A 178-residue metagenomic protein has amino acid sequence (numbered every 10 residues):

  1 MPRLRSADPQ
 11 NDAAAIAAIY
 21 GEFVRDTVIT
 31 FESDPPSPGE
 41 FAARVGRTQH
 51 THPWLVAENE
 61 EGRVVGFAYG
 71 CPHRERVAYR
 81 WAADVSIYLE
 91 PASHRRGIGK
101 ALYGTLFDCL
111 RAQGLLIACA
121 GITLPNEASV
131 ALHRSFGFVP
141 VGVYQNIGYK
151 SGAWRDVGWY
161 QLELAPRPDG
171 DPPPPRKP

Functional and structural regions predicted by a protein language model:
P2-I16: A short beta-loop-alpha structural element at the N-terminal edge of CoA-dependent acyl/N-acetyltransferase catalytic
A18-P35: Helix-loop element at the rim of GNAT/NAT acetyltransferase active sites that forms part of the acceptor-substrate
S33-A92, Y103-G104, C109, E163-A165: Acetyl-CoA-dependent GNAT
Y69-P72, C119-I122, R134, V139-D156 (+1 more regions): Conserved catalytic-core motifs of GNAT/GCN5-like acyltransferases
H94, A120-V130: Conserved beta-strand-loop-alpha-helix junction that forms the acyl-donor binding cleft
R95-D108, A131-S135: Conserved acetyl-CoA-binding loop-helix of GNAT-fold acetyltransferases
L110-I122: Conserved GNAT acetyl-CoA-binding A-motif
P166-P178: Acidic/histidine-enriched, glycine/proline-rich intrinsically disordered or flexible terminal extensions
